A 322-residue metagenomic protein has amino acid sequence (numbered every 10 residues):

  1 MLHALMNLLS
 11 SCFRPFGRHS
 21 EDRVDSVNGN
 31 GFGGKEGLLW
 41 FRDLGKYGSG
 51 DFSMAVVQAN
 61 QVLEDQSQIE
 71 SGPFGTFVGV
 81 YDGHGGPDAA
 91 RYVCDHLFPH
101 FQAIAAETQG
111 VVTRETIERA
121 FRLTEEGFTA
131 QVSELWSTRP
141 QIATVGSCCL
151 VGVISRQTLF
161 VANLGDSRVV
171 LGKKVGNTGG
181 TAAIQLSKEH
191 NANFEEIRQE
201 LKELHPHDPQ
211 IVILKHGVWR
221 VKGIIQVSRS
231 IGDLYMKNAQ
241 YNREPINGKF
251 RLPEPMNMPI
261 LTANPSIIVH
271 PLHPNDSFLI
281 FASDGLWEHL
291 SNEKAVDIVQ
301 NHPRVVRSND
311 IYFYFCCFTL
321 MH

Functional and structural regions predicted by a protein language model:
L2-H322: PP2C/PPM-type serine/threonine phosphatase catalytic core, specifically the conserved beta-strand-loop-alpha-helix
